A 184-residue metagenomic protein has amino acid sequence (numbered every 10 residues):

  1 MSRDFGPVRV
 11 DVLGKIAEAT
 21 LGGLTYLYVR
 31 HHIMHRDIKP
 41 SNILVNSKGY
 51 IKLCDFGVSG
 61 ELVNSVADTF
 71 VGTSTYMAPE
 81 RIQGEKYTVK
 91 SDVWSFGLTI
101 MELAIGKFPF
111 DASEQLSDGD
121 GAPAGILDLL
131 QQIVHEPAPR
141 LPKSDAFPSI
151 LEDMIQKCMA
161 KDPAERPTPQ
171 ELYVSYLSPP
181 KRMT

Functional and structural regions predicted by a protein language model:
M1-V8: AlphaC helix of the protein kinase catalytic domain
Y28-V45: Catalytic-loop of the protein kinase fold
D92: Conserved catalytic-loop aspartate of Hanks-type protein kinases
A146-M159: Conserved C-terminal C-lobe helix
A160-M183: Terminal C-lobe "cap" of eukaryotic-type protein kinase domains
